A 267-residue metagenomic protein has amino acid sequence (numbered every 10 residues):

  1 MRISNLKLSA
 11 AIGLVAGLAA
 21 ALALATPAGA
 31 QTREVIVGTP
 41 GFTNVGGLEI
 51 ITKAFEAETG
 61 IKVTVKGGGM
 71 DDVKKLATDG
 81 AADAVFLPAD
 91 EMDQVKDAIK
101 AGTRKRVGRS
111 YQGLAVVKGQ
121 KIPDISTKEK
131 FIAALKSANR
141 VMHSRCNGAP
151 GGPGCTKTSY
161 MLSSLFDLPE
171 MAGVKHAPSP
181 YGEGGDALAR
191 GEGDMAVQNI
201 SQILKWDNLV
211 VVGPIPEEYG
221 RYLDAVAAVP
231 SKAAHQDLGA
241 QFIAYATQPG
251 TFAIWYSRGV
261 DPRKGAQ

Functional and structural regions predicted by a protein language model:
M1-K7: N-terminal secretory signal peptides that target proteins for export/translocation
K7-S9, G46: Residue-level detector of intrinsically disordered/flexible regions characterized by low predicted structural confidence
S9-A23: Bacterial N-terminal signal peptides
L24-A30: Sec/Tat signal peptide C-region and signal peptidase I cleavage site
A30-G67, D71-A81, A89-M92, K96-S110 (+1 more regions): Exported/periplasmic ABC-transporter solute-binding proteins
